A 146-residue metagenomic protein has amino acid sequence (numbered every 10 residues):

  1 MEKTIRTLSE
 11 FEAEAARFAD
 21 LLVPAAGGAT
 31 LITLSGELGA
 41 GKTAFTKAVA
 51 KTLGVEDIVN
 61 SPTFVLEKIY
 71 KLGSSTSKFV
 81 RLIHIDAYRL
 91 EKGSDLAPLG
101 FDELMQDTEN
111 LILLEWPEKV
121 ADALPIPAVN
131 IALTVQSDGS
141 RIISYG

Functional and structural regions predicted by a protein language model:
M1, K51, E91-G146: Short phosphate-coordinating micro-motif centered on Lys-Gly-acidic
M1-L21: N-terminal pre-Walker A segment at the start of P-loop NTPase domains
L21-A29: Phosphate-binding P-loop
I32-L34: Hydrophobic anchor at the beta1->P-loop junction of P-loop NTPases
L38: The conserved Walker
K42: Conserved lysine of the Walker
V55-Y70: Short beta-strand-centered segment that lines the nucleotide-binding/catalytic pocket of NTP-utilizing
